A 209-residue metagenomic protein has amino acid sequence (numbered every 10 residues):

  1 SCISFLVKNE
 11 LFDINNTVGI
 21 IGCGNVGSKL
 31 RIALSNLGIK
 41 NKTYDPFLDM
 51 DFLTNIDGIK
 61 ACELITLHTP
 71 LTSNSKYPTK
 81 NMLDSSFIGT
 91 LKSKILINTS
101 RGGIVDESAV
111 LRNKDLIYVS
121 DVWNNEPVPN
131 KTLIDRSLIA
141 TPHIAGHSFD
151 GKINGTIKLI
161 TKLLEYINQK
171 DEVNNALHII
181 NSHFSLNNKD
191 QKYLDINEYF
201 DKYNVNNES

Functional and structural regions predicted by a protein language model:
S1-V7: A glycine-rich, Thr/Ser-enriched phosphate-binding loop motif common to dinucleotide/cofactor-binding enzymes
C2, I14-S35: Glycine-rich adenosine-cofactor-binding loop
K8-F12: Glycine-rich helix-loop-beta junction characteristic of Rossmann-like nucleotide cofactor-binding loops
N16, K60, I134-R136: Structured loop/turn residues at beta-strand edges in well-structured enzyme cores
N36-L53: NAD(P)-binding Rossmann-fold cofactor-contacting core
L48-K131: Rossmann-like adenosine-cofactor binding region
S93, S100-S209: Rossmann-like dinucleotide-binding domain for NAD(H)/NADP(H)
